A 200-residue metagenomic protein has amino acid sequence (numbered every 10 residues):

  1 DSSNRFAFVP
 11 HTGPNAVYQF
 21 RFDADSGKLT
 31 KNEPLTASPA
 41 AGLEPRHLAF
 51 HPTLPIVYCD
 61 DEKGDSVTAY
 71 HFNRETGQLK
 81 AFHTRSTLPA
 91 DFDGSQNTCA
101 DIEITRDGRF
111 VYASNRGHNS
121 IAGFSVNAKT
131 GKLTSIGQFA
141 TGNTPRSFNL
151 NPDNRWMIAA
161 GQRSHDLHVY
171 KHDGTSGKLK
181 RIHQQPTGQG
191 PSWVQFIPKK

Functional and structural regions predicted by a protein language model:
D1, V9-T12, H51, C59-E62 (+2 more regions): Conserved beta-strand positions in repeat-built beta-propeller and related beta-rich domains
D1-R5, P39-P55, L88-G108, T141-W156 (+1 more regions): Beta-rich, blade/repeat-based domains predominating in secreted/periplasmic proteins but also intracellular
N15-V17, D65-V67, N119-I121, H165-L167: Structural signal for beta-propeller blades
F20-L29, Y70-L79, F124-G131, K171-G177: Short loop/turn segments immediately following beta-strands, especially the blade-tip and inter-blade linker loops
L29-A37, L79-T87, L133-A140, L179-T187: Beta-propeller fold detector
D60, D65-H71, G77-V111: Oxyanion-binding "anion nests"
A122-Y170: C-terminal hydrophobic structural anchor segments that stabilize assembly/packing rather than catalytic chemistry
Q162-K171, K180-K200: Blade-level signature of beta-propeller repeat domains, shared across WD40, Kelch, NHL, RCC1 and BNR/Asp-box propellers
